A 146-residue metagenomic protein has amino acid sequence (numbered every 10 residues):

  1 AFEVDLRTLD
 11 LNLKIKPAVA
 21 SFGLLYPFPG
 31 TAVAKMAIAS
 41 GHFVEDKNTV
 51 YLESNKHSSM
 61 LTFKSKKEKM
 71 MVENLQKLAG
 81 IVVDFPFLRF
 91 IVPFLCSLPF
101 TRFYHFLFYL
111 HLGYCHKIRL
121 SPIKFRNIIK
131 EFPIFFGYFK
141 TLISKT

Functional and structural regions predicted by a protein language model:
A1-L98: A structural motif corresponding to the C-terminal lobe/cap of the Radical SAM core domain
N74-T146: Membrane-proximal basic amphipathic "stem/tether" segments
